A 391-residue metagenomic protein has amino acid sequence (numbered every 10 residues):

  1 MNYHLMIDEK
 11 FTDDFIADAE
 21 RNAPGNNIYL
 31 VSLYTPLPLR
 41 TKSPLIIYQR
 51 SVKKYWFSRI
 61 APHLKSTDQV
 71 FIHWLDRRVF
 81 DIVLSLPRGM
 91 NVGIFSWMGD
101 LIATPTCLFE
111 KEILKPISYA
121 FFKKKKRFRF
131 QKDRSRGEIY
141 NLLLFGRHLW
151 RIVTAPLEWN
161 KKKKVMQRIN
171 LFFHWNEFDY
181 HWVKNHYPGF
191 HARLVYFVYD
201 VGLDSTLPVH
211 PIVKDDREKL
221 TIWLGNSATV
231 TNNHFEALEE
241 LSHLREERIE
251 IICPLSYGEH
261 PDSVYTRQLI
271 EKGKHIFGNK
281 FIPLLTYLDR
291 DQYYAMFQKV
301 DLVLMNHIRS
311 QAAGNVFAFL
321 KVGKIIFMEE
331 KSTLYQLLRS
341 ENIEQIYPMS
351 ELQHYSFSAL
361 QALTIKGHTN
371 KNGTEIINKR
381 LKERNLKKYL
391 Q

Functional and structural regions predicted by a protein language model:
D14, T229-H243: A conserved mid-protein helix/loop that constitutes part of the nucleotide-sugar donor-binding site
I60-V79, N91-F95, L302-V303: Short N-terminal targeting/anchoring amphipathic segment
Q69-V70, P87-L144: Active-site proximal beta-strand in glycosyltransferases
F130-L194, N385-K388: A short, active-site helix/loop in glycosyltransferases that binds the activated sugar's phosphate group
P211-N232, I251-C253, T374-E375: Conserved donor-binding/catalytic core segment of Leloir-type glycosyltransferases
I251-R267, P283: Glycosyltransferase donor-sugar binding loop
T266-Y287: Nucleotide-activated donor-binding/catalytic signature segment of Leloir-type glycosyltransferases, i.e., the conserved
Y355-Q391: A charged, aromatic-enriched C-terminal amphipathic alpha-helix characteristic of glycosyltransferases across folds
